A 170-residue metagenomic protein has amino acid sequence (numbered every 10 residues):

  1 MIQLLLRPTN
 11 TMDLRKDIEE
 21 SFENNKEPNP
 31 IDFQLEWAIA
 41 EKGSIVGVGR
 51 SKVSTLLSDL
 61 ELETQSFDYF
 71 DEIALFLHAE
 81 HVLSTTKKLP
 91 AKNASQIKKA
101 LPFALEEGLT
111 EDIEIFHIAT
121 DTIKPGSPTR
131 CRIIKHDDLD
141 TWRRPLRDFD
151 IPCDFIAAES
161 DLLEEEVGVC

Functional and structural regions predicted by a protein language model:
M1-C170: Hydrophobic/aromatic-enriched cytosolic interaction surfaces used to assemble or bind macromolecules
